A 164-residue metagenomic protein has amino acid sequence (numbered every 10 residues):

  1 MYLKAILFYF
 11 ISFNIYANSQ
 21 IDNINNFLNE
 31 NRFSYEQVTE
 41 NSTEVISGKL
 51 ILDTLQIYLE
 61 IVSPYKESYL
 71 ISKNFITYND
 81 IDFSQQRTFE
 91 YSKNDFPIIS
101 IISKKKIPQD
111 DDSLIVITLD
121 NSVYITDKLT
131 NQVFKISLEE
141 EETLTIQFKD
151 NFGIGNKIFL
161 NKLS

Functional and structural regions predicted by a protein language model:
K4-N14: Sec-dependent N-terminal signal peptides
F13-K49, D53-L55, S164: N-terminal leader/targeting segments and the immediate start of mature chains
N25-N26, G48-L52, Y69, D112-T118 (+1 more regions): Short, exposed beta-strand/loop patches in secreted or surface proteins that constitute
Y35, I57-I61, I76-D80, I125 (+2 more regions): Short hydrophobic/aromatic-rich beta-strand segments that constitute the beta-sheet cores of beta-sandwich/beta-barrel
N41-T43, P64, D82-S84, L129-N131 (+2 more regions): Glycine-centered tight beta-turn/hairpin loop motif at sheet-sheet or coil-to-beta transitions
K49-S100, G153-I154: An acidic-aromatic
S100-K106, N121-V123: Cysteine-centric segments in proteins
D110-S164: Gly/Pro-enriched, hydrophobic low-complexity segments that function as extracytoplasmic propeptides/linkers
